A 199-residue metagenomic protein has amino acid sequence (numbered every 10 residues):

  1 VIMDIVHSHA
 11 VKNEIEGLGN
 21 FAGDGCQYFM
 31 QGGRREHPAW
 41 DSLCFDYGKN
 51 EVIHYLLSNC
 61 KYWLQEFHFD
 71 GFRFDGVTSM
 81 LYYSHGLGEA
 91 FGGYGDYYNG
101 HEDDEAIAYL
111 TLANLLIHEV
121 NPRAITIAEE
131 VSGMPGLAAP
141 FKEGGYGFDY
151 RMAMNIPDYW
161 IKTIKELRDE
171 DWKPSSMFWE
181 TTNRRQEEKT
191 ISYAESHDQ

Functional and structural regions predicted by a protein language model:
V1-E102: Substrate-binding/active-site clefts of carbohydrate-active enzymes
H68-D70, H85-Q199: Conserved alpha/beta catalytic core and glycan-binding cleft of carbohydrate-active enzymes
